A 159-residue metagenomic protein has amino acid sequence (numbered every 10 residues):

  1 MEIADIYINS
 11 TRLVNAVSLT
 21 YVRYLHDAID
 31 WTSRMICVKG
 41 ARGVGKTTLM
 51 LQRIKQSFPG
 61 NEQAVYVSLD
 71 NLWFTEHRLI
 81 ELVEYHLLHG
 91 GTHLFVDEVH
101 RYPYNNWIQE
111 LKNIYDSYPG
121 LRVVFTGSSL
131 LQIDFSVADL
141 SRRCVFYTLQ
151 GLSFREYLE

Functional and structural regions predicted by a protein language model:
M1-E159: Phosphate-binding site recognition
